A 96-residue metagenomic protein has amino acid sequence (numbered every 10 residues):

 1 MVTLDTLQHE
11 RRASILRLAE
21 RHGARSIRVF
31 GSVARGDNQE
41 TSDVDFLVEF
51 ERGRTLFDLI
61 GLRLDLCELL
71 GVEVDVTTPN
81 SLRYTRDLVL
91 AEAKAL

Functional and structural regions predicted by a protein language model:
M1-S26, A34-Q39, E51-L96: Catalytic core of pol beta-like nucleotidyltransferases
V29: Conserved histidines in hydrophobic membrane contexts and catalytic metal-binding motifs
D43-V48: Short, aliphatic-rich beta-strand segments
